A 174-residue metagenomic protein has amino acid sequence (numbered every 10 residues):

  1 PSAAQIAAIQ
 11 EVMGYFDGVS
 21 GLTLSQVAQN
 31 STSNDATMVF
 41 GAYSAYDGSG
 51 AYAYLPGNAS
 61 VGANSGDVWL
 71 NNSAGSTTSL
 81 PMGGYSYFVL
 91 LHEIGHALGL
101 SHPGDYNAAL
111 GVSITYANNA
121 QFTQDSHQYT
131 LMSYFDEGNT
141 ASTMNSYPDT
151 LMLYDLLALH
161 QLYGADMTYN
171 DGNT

Functional and structural regions predicted by a protein language model:
P1-T174: Zinc-dependent metalloendopeptidases
